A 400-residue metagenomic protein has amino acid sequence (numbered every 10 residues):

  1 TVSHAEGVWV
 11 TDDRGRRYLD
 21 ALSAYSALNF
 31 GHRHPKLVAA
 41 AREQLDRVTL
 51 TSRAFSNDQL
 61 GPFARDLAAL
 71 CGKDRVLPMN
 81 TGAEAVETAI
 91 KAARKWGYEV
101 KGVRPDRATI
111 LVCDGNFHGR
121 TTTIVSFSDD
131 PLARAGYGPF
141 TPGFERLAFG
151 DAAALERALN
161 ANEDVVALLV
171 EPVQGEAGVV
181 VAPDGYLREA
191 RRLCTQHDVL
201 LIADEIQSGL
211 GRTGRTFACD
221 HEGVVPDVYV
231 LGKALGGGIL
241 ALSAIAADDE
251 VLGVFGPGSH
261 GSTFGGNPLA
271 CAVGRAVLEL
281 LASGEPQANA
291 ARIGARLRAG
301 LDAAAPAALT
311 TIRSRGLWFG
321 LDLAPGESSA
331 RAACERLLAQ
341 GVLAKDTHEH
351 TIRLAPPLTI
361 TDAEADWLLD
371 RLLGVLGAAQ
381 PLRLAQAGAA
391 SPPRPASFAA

Functional and structural regions predicted by a protein language model:
T1-A400: Conserved N-terminal phosphate-binding loop of PLP-dependent enzymes in the Aspartate aminotransferase
